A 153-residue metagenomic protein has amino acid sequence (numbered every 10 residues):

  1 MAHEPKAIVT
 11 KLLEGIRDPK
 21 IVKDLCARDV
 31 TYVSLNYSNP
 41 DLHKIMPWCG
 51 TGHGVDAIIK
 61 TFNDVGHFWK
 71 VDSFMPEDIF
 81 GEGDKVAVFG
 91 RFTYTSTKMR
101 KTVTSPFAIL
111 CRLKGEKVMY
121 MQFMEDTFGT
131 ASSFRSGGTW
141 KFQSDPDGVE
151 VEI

Functional and structural regions predicted by a protein language model:
M1-A2, P47, T51, R100: Alpha-helix initiation/capping motif
A2-S34: Short acidic-aromatic low-complexity motifs
P5-V9, V30, I58, V86-V88 (+1 more regions): Hydrophobic aliphatic residue packing
R28-G83: A solvent-exposed, acidic/Ser-Thr-rich amphipathic alpha-helical stretch
G66-I153: A beta-strand edge to alpha-helix "cap/lid" segment located at domain peripheries
